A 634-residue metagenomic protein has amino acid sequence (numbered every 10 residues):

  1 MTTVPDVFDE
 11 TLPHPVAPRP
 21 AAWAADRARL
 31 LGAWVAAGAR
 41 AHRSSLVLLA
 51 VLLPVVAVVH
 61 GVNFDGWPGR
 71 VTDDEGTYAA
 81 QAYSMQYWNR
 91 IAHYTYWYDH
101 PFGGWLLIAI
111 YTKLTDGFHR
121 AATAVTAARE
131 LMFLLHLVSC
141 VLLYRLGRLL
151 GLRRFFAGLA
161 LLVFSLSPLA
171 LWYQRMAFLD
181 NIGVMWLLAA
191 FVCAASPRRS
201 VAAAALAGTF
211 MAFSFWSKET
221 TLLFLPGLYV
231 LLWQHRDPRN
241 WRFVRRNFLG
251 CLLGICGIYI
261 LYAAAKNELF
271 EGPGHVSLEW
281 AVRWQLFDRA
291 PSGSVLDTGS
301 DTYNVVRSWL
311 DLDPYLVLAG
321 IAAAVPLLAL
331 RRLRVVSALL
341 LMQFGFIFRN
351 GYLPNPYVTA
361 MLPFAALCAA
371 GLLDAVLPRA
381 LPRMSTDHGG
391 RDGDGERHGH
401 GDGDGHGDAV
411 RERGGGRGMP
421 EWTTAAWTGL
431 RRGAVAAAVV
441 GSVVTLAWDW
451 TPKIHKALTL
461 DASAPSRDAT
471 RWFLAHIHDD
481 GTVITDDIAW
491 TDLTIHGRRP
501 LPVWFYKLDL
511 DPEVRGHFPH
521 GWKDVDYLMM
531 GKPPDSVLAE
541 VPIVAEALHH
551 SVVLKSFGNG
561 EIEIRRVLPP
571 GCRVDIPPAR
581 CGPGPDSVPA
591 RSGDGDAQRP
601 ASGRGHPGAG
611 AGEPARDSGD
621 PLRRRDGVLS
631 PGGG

Functional and structural regions predicted by a protein language model:
T2-V7, R515-G634: Aromatic/acidic, Gly/Pro-rich catalytic loop(s) in extracytoplasmic/lumenal soluble domains of multi-pass membrane
A50-V55, L159, G320-I321, L328-R349 (+1 more regions): Transmembrane alpha-helix segments characteristic of polytopic inner-membrane glycan-assembly/cell-envelope
S84, L225-A329, G351: Transmembrane-lumen/periplasm boundary regions of multi-pass, lipid-linked membrane glycan transferases
D99, W448-P452, K456-V514, H520-V537 (+2 more regions): Short periplasmic/luminal acceptor-recognition loop of GT-C membrane glycosyltransferases, typified by
T126, E130-G151: Transmembrane-helix motifs of polytopic, lipid-linked glycan transferases
L149-G151, L188-L206, S214, P326-L327 (+1 more regions): Membrane-interface transmembrane helices that cradle and orient dolichyl/undecaprenyl
L169-I182, P354: Short acidic/glycine- and proline-prone juxtamembrane loop motifs at membrane-interface regions of multi-pass membrane
S217, T428-D461: Transmembrane alpha-helical segments
